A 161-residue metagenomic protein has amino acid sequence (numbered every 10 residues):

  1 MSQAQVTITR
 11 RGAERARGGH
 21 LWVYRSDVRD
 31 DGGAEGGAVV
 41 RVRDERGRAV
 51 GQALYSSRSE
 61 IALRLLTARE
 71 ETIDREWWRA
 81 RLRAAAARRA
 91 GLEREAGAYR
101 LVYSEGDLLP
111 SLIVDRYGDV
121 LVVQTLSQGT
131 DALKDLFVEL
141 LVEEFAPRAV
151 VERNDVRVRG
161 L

Functional and structural regions predicted by a protein language model:
M1-E35, V40-L161: RNA-binding accessory domains that recognize and position tRNA/RNA substrates
